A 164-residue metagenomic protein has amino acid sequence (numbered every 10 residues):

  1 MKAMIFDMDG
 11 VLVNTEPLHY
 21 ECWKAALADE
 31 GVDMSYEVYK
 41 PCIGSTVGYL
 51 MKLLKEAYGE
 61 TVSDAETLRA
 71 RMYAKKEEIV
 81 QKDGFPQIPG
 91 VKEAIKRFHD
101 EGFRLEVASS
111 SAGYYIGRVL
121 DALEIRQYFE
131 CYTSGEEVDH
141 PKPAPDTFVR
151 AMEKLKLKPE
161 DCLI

Functional and structural regions predicted by a protein language model:
M1-P41: Active-site neighborhood of HAD-like aspartate-dependent phosphohydrolases
L18, Y49, P86, E93 (+1 more regions): Short alpha-helical
Y20, K24, V47-K52, Y73 (+1 more regions): An amphipathic alpha-helix signature
A26-L27, T46-V62, V119, A151-M152: Helix-loop "lid/cap" segments that line or gate small-molecule binding pockets
V32, F103, L157: Short phosphate-binding/catalytic loops that engage adenosine nucleotides
K55-K92, E101-F103: Metal-dependent phosphoesterase signature
P86, E106, A112-I164: Substrate-recognition "cap/lid" segment bordering the active-site pocket of phosphatases
